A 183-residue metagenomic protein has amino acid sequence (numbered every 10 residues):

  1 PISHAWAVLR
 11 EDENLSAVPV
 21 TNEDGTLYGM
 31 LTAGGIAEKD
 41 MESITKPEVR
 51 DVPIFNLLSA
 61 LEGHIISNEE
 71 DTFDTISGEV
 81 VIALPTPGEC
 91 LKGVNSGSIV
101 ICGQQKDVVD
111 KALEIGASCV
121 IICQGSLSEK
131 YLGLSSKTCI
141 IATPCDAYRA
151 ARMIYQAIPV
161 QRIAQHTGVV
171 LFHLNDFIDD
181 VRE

Functional and structural regions predicted by a protein language model:
P1-L15, T21: The conserved cystathionine-beta-synthase
P19, T26-S43: Short beta->alpha transition motifs characteristic of CBS
I44-G78, I158-D176, D180: Long, charged amphipathic helices and adjacent flexible linkers at domain junctions
D51-L113: Gly/Thr-rich phosphate-binding loop signature of adenosyl cofactor/nucleotide-binding cores
T86-G168: Feature captures the catalytic cores and cofactor-binding loops of soluble hydro-lyases/lyases that act on carboxylate
